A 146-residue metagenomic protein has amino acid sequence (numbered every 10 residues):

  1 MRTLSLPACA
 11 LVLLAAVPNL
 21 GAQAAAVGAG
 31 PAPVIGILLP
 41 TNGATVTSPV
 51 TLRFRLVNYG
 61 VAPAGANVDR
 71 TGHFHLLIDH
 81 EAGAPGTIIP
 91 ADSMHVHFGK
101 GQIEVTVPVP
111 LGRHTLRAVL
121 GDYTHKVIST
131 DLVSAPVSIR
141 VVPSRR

Functional and structural regions predicted by a protein language model:
M1-L4: Positively charged n-region of N-terminal signal peptides that target proteins for export
P7-N19: Bacterial N-terminal signal peptides
Q23-V34: Proline/serine/threonine-rich low-complexity linkers at boundaries of modular beta-sandwich domains
G28, G43, P49-V57, V61 (+1 more regions): Long, low-complexity serine/threonine/glycine- and acidic-rich segments characteristic of extracellular
I35-I37, I139: Hydrophobic beta-strand residues in large extracellular and virion-surface proteins
I37-T45: Short beta-strand segments of immunoglobulin-like
